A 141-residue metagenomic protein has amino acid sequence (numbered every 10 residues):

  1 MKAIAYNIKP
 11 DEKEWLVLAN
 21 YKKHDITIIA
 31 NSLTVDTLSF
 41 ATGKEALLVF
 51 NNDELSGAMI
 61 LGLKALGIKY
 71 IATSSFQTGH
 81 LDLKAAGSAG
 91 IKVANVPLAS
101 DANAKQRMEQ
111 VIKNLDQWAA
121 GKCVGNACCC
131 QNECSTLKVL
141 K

Functional and structural regions predicted by a protein language model:
M1-K44, N126-K141: N-terminal glycine-/charge-rich "phosphate-binding" loop or analogous flexible N-terminal tail
I8, V17, V35, V49 (+5 more regions): Extended aliphatic helical segments
A46-A119: Phosphate/diphosphate ligand-binding glycine-rich loop within oxidoreductases
A94-R107, V124-L140: Flexible, Lys/Arg-rich cytosolic regulatory linkers and terminal tails that connect or flank
